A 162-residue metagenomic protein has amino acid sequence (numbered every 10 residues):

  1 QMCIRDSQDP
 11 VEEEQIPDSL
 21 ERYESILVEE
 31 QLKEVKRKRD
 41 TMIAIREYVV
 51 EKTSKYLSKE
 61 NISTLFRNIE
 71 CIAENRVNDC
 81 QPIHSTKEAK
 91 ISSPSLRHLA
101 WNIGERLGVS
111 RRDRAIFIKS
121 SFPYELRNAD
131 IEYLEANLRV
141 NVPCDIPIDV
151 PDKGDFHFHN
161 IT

Functional and structural regions predicted by a protein language model:
M2-I4: Short, small-residue-biased leader/transition segments that mark boundaries at the very start of proteins
S7-T162: Flexible coil/loop and intrinsically disordered linker positions at secondary-structure junctions
